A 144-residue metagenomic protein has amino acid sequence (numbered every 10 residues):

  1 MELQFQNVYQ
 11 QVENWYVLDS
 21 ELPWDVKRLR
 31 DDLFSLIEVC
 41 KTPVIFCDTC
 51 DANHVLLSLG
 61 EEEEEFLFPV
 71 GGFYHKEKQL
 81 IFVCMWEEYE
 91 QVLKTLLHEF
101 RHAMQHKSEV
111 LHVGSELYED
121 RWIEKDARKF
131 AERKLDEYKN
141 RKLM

Functional and structural regions predicted by a protein language model:
M1-E64, P69, H75-L80, W86-E88: A metal-dependent hydrolase signature that marks the N-terminal structural subdomain at the beginning of catalytic folds
L22-D25, L93, E119, I123: Hydrophobic (often cysteine-bearing) scaffold residues that line and stabilize catalytic clefts of nucleotide/cofactor
P43, V110-L111, R141-K142: Short, polar/charged, Gly/Pro-enriched helix-capping and turn/loop motifs at alpha-helix termini and inter-helix linkers
E62-E65, E90-T95, A103-K107: Acidic, low-complexity, intrinsically disordered interaction modules
L80-L96, Y118-E119: Short pre-active-site segment immediately N-terminal to the catalytic Zn-binding motif
E90-Q91, H98, K125-K129: A structural signal for well-ordered alpha-helical segments within the folded catalytic domains of diverse enzymes
E99-L117: Catalytic Zn2+-binding segment of zinc metalloproteases
S115-M144: Post-HExxH zinc-binding segment in Zn-dependent metallohydrolases
